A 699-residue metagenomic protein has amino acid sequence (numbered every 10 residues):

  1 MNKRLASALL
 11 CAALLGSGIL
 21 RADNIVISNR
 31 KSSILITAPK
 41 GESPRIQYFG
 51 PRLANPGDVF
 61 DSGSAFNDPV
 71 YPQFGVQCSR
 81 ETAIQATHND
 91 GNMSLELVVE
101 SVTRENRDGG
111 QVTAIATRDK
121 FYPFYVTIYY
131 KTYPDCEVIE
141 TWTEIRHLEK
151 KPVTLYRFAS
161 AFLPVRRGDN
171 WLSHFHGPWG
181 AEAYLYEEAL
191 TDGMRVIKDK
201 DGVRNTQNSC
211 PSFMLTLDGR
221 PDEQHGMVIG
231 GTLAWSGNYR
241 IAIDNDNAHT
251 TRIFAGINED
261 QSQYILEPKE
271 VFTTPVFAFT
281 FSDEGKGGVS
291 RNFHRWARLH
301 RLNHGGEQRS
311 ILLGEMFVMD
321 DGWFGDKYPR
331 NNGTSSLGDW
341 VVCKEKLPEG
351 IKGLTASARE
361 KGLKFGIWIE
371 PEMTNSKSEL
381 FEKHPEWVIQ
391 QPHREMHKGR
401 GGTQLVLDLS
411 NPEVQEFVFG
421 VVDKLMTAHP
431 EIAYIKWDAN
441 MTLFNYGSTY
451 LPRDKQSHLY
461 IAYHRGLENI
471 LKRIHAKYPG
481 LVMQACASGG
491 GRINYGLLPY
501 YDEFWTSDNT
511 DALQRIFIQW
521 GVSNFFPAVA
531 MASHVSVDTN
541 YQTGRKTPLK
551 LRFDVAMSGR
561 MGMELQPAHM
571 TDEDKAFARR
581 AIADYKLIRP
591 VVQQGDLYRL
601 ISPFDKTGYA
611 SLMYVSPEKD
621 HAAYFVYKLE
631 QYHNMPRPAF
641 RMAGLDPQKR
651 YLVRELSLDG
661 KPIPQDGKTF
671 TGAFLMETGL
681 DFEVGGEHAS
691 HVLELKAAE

Functional and structural regions predicted by a protein language model:
A8-S17: Bacterial N-terminal signal peptides
D23-I36, S43-D244, D260, R650-P664: Polysaccharide-binding surfaces and accessory modules of carbohydrate-active proteins
K31, L95, Y264-D283, H688-L695: Short Pro-Gly-centered flexible turn/kink motifs
K31, T143-I145, G325, A356-E360 (+5 more regions): Active-site and adjacent substrate-binding regions of carbohydrate-active enzymes
F213-L215, E223, P603-P647: Carbohydrate-binding surface patches
Q308-G420, H429, A433-Y434, N445-Y446: Aromatic-lined carbohydrate-binding/catalytic grooves of carbohydrate-active enzymes
F381-E416, I461-A568: Glycan-recognition surfaces
E630-E699: C-terminal beta-sandwich/jelly-roll accessory domains of carbohydrate-active enzymes
